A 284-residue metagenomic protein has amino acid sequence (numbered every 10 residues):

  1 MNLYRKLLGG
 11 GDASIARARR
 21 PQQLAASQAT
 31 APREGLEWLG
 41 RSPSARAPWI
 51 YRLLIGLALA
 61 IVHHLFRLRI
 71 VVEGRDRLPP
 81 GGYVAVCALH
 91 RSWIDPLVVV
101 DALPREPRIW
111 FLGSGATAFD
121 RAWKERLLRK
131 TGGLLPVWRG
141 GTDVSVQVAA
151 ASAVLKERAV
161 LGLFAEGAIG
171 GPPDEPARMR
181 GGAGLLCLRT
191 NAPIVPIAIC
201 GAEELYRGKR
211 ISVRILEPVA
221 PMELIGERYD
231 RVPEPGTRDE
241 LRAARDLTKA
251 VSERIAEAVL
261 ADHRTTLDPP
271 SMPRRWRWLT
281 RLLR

Functional and structural regions predicted by a protein language model:
N2-R46, S145-R284: Non-catalytic C-terminal accessory region of glycerolipid acyltransferases and related lyso-lipid remodeling enzymes
P48-R67, E125, R129, R281: Short hydrophobic helices that act as membrane-entry/anchoring signals
L59-H90: Helix-to-loop junction immediately C-terminal to a conserved catalytic motif
H63, P104, L128-R129, V154 (+1 more regions): A generic structural signal for well-ordered alpha-helical segments
L68, S92, G140-S145, P176: A conditional alpha-helix N-cap/helix-loop micro-motif detector
V72, R121-A122, S145-V148: Structural motif corresponding to alpha-helix initiation and N-cap regions
R77, D101-A102, S152-K156: Short, charge-rich binding segments
P80-G141: Catalytic core of membrane glycerolipid acyltransferases/transacylases, capturing the structured, soluble-facing
